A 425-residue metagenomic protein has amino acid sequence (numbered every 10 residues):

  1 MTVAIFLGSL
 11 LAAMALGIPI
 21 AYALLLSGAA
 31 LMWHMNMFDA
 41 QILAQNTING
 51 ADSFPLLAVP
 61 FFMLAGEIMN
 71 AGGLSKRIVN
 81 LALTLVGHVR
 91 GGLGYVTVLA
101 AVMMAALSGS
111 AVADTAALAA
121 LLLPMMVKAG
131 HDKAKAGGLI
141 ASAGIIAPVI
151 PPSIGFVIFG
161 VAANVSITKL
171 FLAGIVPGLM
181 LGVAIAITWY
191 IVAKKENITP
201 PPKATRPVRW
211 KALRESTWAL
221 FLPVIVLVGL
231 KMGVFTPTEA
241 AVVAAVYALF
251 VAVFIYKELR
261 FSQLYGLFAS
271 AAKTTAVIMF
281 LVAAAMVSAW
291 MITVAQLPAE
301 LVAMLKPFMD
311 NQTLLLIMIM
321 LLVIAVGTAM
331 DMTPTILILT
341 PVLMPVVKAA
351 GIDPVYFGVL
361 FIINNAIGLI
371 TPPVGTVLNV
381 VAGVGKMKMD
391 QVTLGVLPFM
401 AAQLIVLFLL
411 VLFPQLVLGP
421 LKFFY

Functional and structural regions predicted by a protein language model:
M1-Y425: Alpha-helical transmembrane segments of multi-pass membrane transport proteins
